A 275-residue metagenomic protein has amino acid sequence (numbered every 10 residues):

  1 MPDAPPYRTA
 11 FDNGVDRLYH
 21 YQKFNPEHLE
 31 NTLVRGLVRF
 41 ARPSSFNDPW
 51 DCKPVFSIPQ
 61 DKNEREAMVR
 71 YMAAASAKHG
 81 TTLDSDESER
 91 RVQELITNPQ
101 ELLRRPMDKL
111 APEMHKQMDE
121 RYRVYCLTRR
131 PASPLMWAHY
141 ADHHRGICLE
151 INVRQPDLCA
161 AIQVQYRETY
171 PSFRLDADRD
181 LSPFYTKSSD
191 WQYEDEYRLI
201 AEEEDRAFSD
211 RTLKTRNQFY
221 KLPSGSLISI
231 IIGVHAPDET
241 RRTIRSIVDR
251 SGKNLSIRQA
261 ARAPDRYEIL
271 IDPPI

Functional and structural regions predicted by a protein language model:
M1-I275: Partner-binding and oligomerization surfaces adjacent to conserved cores of proteins that assemble macromolecular
